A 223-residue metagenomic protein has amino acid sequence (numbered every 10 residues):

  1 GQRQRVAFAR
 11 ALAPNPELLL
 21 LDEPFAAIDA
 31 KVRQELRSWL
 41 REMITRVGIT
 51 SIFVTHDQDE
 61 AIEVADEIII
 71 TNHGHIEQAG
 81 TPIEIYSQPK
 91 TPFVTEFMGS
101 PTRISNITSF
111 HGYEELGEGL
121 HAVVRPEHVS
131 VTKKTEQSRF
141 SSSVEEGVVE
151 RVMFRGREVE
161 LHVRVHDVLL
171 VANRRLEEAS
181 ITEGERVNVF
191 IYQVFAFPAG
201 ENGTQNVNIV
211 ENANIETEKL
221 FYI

Functional and structural regions predicted by a protein language model:
G1-T91: ABC ATPase nucleotide-binding domains
K31, F97, T135-E136: Residue-level signal for well-ordered alpha-helical positions
I49, R103-I104, E145, L170: Structural detector for hydrophobic anchor residues on beta-strands
G80-E84, E96, G117: Short, surface-exposed loop/turn motifs that are enriched in glycine and acidic residues and include a nearby proline
S87-Y113, H121-V123, F190: C-terminal boundary and immediately downstream tail of ABC-type ATPase nucleotide-binding domains
G112-I223: Non-catalytic connector elements of ABC transporters
